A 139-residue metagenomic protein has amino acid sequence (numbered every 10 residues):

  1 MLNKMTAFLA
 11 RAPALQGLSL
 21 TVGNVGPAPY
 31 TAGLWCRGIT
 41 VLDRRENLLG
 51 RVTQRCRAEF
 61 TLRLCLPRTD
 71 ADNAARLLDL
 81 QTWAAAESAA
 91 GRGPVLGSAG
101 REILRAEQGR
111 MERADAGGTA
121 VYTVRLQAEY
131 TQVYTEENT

Functional and structural regions predicted by a protein language model:
M1-V25, T40-T139: Charged, amphipathic alpha-helical segments and their flanking helix caps
Y30-I39: A short, hydrophobic beta-strand-centered structural micro-motif
